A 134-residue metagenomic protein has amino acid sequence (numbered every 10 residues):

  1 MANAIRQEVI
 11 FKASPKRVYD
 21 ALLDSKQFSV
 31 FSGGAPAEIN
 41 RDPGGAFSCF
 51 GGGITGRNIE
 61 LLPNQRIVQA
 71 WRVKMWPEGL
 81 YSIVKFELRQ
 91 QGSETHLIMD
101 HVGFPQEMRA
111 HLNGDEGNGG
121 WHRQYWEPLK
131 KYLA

Functional and structural regions predicted by a protein language model:
M1-A4: Short acidic N-proximal helix/loop "leader" segments that mark the beginning of a domain or an inter-domain linker
R6-Q7, A13, R17, L23-R57 (+1 more regions): Short beta-edge strand/loop motif at the mouth of beta-sheet-based domains
P15-K16, I59-Q65, E87-H96, A134: A short, structured loop/turn motif at beta-sheet edges
F31, W71, W121-H122: Signature tryptophan residues that serve as conserved aromatic anchors
E60, A70-R72, P77: Short, conserved beta-strand/beta-arch hydrophobic-aromatic motifs that form part of recognition grooves or interface
R72-M75, D100-E107: Short, solvent-exposed aromatic-acidic interface loops
E78-Y81, K85: Amphipathic hydrophobic-ligand
F104-A134: A conserved amphipathic terminal alpha-helix motif
